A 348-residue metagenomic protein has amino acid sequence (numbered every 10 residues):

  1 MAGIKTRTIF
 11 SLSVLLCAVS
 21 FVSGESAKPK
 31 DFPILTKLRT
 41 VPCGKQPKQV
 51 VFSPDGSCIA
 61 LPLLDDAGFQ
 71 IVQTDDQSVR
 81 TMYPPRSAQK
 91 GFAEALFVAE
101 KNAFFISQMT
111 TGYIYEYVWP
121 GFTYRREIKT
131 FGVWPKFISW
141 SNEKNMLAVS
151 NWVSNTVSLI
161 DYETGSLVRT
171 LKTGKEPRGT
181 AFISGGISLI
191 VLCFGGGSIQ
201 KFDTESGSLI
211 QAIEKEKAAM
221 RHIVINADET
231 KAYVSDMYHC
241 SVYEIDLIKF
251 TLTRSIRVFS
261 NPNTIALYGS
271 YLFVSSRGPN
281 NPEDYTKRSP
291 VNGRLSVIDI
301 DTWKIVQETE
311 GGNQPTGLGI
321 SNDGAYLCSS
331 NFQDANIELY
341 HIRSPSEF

Functional and structural regions predicted by a protein language model:
M1-F10: Bacterial N-terminal signal peptides that target proteins for export
S11-S20: Bacterial N-terminal signal peptides
V19-F348: Predominantly soluble domains enriched in secretory-pathway, periplasmic, or organellar proteins
